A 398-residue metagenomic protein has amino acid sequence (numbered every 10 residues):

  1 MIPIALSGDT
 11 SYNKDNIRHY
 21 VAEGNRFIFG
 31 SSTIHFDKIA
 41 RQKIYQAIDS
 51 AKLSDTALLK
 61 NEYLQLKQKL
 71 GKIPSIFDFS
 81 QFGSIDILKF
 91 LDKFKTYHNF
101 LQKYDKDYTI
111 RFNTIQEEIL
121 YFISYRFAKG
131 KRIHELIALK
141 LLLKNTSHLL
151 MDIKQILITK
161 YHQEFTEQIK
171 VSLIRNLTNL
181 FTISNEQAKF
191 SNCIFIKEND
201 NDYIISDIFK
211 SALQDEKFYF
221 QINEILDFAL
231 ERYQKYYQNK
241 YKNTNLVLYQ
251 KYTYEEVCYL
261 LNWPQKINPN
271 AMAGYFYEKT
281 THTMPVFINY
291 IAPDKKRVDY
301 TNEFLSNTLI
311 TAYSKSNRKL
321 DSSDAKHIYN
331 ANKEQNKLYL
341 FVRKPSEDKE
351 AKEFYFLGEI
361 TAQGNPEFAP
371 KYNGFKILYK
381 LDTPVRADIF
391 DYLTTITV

Functional and structural regions predicted by a protein language model:
M1-I4: A short beta-strand element within the Helicase C-terminal
S7-K140, K144-L149: Long, largely alpha-helical accessory region at the distal end of helicase-like NTP-driven motors
S7-Y12, P345-E347, E367: Conserved nucleotide-binding/hydrolysis micro-motifs of P-loop NTPases
F94, Y104, Q116-Y121, L136 (+1 more regions): Acidic, glycine-rich low-complexity segments with interspersed aromatic residues
K103-K266, E303: C-terminal accessory/interaction regions of large nucleic acid-associated machines
S147-K170, D294-R318, E350-A362, T395-V398: Surface-exposed flexible segments
I204, V286-I288, I377-L381: Generic recognition of long tandem-repeat/solenoid scaffolds
E347-V398: Compact mixed alphabeta submodule
